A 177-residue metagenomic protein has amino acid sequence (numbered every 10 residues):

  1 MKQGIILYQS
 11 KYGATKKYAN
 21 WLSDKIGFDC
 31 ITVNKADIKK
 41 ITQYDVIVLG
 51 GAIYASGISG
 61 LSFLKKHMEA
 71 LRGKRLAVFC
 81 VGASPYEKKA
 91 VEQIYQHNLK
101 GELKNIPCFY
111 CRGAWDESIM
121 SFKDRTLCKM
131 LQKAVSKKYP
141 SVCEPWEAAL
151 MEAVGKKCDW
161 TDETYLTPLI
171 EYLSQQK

Functional and structural regions predicted by a protein language model:
K2-K25: N-terminal beta1-alpha1 ligand-phosphate binding loop
Q3-L7, I47, A77: Conserved beta-strand elements of the Class I
L7, I31-V33, F79: The conserved SAM/SAH-binding core of class I Rossmann-like methyltransferase domains, concentrating on the hydrophobic
K11, D37, I53-Y54, A83-S84: Short beta->alpha junction loops/turns
G27-K39: A short, well-structured beta->alpha microelement
D29, V46, A55-K177: FMN-binding flavodoxin-like domain, especially the glycine-rich phosphate-binding loop
T42-Q43: Alpha-helix C-terminal capping/helix-to-coil transition sites in glycosyltransferase folds
